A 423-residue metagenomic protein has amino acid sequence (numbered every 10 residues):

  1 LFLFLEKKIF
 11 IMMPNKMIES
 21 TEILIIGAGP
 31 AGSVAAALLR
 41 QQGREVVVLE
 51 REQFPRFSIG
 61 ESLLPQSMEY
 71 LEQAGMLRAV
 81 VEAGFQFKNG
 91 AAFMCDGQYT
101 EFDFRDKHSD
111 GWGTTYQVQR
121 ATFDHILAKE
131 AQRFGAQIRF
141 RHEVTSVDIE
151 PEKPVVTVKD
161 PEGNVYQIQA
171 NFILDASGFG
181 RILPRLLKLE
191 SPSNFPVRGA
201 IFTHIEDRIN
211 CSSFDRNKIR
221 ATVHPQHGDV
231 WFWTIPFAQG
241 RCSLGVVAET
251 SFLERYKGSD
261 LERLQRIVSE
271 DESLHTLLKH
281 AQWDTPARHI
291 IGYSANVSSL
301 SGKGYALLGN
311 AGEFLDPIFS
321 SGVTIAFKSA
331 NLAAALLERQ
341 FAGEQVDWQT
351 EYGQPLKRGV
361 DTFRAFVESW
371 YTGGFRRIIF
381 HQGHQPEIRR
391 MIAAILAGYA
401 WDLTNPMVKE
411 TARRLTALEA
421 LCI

Functional and structural regions predicted by a protein language model:
M17-G29: Beta1/beta-strand and adjacent pyrophosphate-binding region of the FAD-binding site in flavoprotein oxidoreductases
G32-S33: N-terminal Rossmann-fold NAD(P) dinucleotide-binding loop
R40-I59: Glycine-rich FAD pyrophosphate-binding loop
S58-D96: N-terminal FAD cofactor-binding segment of flavoenzymes
H108-K129, E254-S259: Short beta-strand to alpha-helix junction loop
E130-L274: Predominantly flavin-linked oxidoreductase catalytic cores and closely associated redox partners
F252-L336, A342, V346-G353: FAD/FMN-dependent oxidoreductases across multiple families
A335-I423: C-terminal helical "tail/cap" subdomain of flavin- and related membrane-associated enzymes
